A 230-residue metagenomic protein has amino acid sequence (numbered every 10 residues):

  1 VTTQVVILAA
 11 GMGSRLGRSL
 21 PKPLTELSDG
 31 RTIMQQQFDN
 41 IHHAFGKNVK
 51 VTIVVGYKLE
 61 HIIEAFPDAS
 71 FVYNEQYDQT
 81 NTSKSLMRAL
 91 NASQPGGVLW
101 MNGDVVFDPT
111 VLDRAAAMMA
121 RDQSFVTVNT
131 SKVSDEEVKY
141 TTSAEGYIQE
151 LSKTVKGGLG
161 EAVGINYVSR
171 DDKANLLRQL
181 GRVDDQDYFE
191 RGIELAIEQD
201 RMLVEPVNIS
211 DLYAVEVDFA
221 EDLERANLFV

Functional and structural regions predicted by a protein language model:
V1-S19: N-terminal nucleotide-binding beta1-loop-alpha1 segment
T2-I7, R31-V98: Conserved N-terminal catalytic core of the sugar/cofactor nucleotidyltransferase
T2-V5, L159-V230: Conserved alpha/beta core of the MobA/IspD/sugar-nucleotide pyrophosphorylase nucleotidyltransferase superfamily
A9, V55, N102, V128: Short beta-strand/turn micro-motifs composed of small residues that flank or help shape donor/cofactor-binding pockets
S19-Q37: Short catalytic helix/loop segments, enriched in acidic residues and glycine and frequently bearing histidine
L24, Y140-T142, P206: A structural signal for short hydrophobic beta-strand segments in well-ordered beta-sheet cores
G96-V106: Short beta-strand-to-loop acidic/aromatic patch adjacent to the donor-nucleotide binding site
D108-V183: Conserved core of the sugar-phosphate nucleotidyltransferase
